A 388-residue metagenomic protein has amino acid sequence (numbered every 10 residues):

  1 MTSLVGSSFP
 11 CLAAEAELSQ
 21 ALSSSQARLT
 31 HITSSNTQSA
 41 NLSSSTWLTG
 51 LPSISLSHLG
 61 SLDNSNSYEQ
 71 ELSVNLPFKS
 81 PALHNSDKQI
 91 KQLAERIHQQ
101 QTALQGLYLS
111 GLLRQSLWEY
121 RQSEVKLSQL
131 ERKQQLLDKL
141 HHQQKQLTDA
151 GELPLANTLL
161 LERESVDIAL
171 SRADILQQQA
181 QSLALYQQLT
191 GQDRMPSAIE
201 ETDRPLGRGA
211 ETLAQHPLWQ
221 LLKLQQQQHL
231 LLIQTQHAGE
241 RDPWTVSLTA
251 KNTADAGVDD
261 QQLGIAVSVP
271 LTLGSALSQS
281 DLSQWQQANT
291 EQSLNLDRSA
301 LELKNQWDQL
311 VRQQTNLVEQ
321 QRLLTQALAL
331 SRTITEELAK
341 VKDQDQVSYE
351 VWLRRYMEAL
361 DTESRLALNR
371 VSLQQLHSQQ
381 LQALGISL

Functional and structural regions predicted by a protein language model:
M1-A14: Gram-negative bacterial Sec-dependent N-terminal signal peptides
L18-S80, L213-S283, Q382: A small-residue-enriched
L22-L42, S86, L93, Q100 (+11 more regions): Long, charged alpha-helical "stalk" segments
F78-T102, G106, H237, R241 (+2 more regions): Sec/SRP-type N-terminal targeting helices
K88, Q92, L155-V166, S283-Q286 (+1 more regions): Short, charged, amphipathic alpha-helical segments
G106-Q220, Q309-Q321, E337, E358-A359 (+3 more regions): Periplasmic alpha-helical coiled-coil/stalk elements that build and connect Gram-negative outer-membrane
S293-L296, A300, T315, E336-A339 (+3 more regions): Extended, charged coiled-coil helical stalks used as long, distance-spanning scaffolds in large assemblies
L303, L310, D345-W352: Alpha-helical heptad-repeat coiled-coil segments that mediate oligomerization/polymerization in large
